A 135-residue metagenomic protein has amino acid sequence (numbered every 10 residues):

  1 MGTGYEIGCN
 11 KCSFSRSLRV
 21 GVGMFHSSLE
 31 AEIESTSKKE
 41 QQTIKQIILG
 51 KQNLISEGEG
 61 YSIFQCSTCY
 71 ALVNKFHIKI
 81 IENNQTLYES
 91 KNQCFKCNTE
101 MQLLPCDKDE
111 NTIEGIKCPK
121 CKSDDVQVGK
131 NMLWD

Functional and structural regions predicted by a protein language model:
M1, S13-I47: N-terminal cysteine/histidine-rich coordination modules
M1-E6, S17, L133-D135: His-enriched metal-coordination microenvironments in redox/metal-binding proteins
C9-C12, C66-C69, C94-C97, C118-C121: Short cysteine-rich clusters marking metal-coordination/redox-active sites
F14-S17, A71-N74, T99-L104, D125-Q127: Short functional micro-motifs and their immediate structural scaffolds
F25, Q52-G60, E82-Y88, P105-K117 (+1 more regions): Short linker/helix segments within small regulatory modules
I47-E82: Acidic, low-complexity intrinsically disordered segments
C121-N131: Exposed, interaction-prone assembly regions rather than primary DNA-binding/catalytic cores
